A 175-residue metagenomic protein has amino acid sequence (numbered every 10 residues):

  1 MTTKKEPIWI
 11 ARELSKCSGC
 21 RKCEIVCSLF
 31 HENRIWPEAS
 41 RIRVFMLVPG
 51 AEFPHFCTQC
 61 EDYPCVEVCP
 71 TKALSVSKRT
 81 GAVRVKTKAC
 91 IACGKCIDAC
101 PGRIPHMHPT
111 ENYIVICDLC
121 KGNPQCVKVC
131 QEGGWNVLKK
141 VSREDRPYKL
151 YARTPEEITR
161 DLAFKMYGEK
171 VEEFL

Functional and structural regions predicted by a protein language model:
M1-C17, R21-V48: N-terminal cysteine/histidine-rich coordination modules
T2-P7, V48-V66, T87-L175: Flanking helices and flexible, charged tails adjoining ferredoxin-like Fe-S electron-transfer domains in multi-subunit
L14, T71, T87: Aromatic-flanked redox-active Cys/Sec active sites in thiol-based oxidoreductases, especially the WC-centered
S18, S75, I91: Nucleotide phosphate-binding site architecture
K22, R84, I97: Short, flexible micro-motifs
L29, P70-T71, P101: The C-terminal cap of the DNA-recognition helix in HTH/winged-HTH DNA-binding domains, marking the helix-to-coil
E32, R41-I42, K72, R84 (+3 more regions): Residue-level detector of alpha-helical recognition elements and their boundaries
C60-V76, T80-A82: Ordered, amphipathic secondary-structure segments that act as subunit-interaction surfaces in large macromolecular
